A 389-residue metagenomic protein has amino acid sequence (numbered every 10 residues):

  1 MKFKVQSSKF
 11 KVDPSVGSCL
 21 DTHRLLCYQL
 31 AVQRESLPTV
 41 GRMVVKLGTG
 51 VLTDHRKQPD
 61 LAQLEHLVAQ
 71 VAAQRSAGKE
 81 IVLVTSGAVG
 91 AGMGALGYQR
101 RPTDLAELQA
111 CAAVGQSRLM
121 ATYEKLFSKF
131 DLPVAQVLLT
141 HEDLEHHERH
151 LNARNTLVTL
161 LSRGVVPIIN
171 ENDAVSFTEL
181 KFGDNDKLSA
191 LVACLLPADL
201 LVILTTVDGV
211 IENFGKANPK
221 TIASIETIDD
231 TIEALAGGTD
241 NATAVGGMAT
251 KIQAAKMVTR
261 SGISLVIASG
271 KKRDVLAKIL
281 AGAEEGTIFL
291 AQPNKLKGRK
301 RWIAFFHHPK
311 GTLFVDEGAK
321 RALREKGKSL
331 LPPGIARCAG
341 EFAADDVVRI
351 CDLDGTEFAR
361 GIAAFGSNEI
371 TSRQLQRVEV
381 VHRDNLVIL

Functional and structural regions predicted by a protein language model:
M1-A31: Short, basic, low-complexity termini and linkers enriched in Ser/Thr/Gly/Pro that act as targeting/leader peptides
Y28-R100, L105-L389: C-terminal catalytic "cap/lid" subdomain
